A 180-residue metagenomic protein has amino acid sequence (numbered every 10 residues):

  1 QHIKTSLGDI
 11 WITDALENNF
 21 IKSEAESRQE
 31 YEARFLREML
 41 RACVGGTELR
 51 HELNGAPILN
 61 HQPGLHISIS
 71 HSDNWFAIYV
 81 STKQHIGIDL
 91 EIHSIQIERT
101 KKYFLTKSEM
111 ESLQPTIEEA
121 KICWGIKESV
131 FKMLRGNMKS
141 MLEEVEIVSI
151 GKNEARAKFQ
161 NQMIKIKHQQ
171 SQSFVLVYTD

Functional and structural regions predicted by a protein language model:
Q1-D180: Core catalytic alpha/beta fold that binds nucleotide/phospho-ligands
